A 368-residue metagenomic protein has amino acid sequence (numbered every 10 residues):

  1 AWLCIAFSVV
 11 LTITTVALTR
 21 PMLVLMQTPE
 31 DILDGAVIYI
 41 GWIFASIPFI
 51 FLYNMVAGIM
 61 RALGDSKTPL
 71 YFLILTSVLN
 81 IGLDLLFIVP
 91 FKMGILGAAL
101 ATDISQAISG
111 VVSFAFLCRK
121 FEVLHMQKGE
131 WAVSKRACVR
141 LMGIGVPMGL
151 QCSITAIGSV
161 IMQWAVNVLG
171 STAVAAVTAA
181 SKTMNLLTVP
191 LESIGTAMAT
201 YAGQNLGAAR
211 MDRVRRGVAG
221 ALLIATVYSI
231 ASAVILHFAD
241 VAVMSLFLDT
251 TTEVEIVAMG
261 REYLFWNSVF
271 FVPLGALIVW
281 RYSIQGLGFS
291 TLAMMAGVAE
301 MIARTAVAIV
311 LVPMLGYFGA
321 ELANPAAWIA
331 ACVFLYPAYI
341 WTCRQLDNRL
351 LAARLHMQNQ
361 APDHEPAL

Functional and structural regions predicted by a protein language model:
A1-I13, A17-L18, I50-P69, A176-D240 (+1 more regions): Small-residue-rich hydrophobic transmembrane alpha-helices
A1-S46, P90-V146, A202-V269, L311-L368: Short alpha-helical transmembrane segments in multi-pass integral membrane proteins
V10, T14, F44, P48-F49 (+11 more regions): Residue-level hotspots within pore-lining transmembrane alpha-helices of multi-pass secondary transporters
I13, P21, M55-I59, V78-L86 (+5 more regions): Alpha-helical transmembrane segments of multipass membrane proteins
T19-M22, L83, I157-G170, M198 (+2 more regions): Hydrophobic/aromatic end-of-helix segments at the C-terminal termini of transmembrane alpha-helices
W42, Y53, T76, S105-S109 (+3 more regions): Transmembrane helical elements of multi-pass membrane transporters/channels
W42-R61, P69-S77, A98-S113, E192-G195 (+3 more regions): Short runs within selected transmembrane alpha-helices of multi-pass transporters and secretion channels
